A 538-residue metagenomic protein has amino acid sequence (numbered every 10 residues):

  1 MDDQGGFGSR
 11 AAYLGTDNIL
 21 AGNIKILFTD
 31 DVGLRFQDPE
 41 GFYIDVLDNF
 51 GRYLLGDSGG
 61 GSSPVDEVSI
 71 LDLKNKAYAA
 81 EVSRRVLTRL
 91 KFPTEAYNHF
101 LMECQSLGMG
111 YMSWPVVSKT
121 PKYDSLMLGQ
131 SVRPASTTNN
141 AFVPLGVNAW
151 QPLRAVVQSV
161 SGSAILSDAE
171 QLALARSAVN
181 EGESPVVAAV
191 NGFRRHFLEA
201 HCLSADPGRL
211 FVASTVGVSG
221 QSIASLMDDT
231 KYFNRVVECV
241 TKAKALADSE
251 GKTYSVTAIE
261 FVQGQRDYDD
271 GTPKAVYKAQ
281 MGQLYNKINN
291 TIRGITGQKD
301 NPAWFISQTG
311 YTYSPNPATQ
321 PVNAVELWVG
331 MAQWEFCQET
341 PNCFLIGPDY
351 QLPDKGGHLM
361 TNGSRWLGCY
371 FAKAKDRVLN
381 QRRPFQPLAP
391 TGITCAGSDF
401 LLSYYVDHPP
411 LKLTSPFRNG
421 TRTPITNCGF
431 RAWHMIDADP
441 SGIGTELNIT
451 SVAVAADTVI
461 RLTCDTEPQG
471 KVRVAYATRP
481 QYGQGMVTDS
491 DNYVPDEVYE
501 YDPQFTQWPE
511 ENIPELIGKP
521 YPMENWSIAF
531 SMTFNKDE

Functional and structural regions predicted by a protein language model:
M1-S63: Parallel beta-helix/beta-solenoid repeats that form elongated, surface-exposed shafts/blades used for receptor binding
S62-E538: Cell-envelope and extracellular/periplasmic
